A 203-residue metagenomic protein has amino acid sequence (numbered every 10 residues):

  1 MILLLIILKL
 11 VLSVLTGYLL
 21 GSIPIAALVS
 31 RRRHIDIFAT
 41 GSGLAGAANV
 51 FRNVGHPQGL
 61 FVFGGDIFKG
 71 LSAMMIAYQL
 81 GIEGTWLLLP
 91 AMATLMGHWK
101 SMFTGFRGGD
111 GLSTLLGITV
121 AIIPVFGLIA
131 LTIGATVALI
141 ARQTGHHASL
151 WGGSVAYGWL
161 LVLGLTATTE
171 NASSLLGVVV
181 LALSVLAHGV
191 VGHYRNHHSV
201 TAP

Functional and structural regions predicted by a protein language model:
M1-L15, F68, S72-L89, V120-F126 (+1 more regions): Helix-coil boundary and interhelical linker segments in multi-pass alpha-helical membrane proteins
L5-R33, H188: N-terminal signal-anchor transmembrane alpha helix
T16, G64-F68, A93, I133: Hydrophobic residues within alpha-helical transmembrane segments of multi-pass solute transporters/permease subunits
A27-G59, R107-G108, Y194-P203: Cytosolic, membrane-interface loops and tails of multi-pass inner-membrane proteins
I37-G46, M102-T114, T144-V155: Short, non-helical or kinked segments that cap or interrupt transmembrane helices
F51-V54, A77-L80, G97, L112-T144 (+1 more regions): Interfacial segments of multi-pass membrane proteins
F126-T132, H147-A156, T168-A182: Loop-to-transmembrane alpha-helix initiation sites
